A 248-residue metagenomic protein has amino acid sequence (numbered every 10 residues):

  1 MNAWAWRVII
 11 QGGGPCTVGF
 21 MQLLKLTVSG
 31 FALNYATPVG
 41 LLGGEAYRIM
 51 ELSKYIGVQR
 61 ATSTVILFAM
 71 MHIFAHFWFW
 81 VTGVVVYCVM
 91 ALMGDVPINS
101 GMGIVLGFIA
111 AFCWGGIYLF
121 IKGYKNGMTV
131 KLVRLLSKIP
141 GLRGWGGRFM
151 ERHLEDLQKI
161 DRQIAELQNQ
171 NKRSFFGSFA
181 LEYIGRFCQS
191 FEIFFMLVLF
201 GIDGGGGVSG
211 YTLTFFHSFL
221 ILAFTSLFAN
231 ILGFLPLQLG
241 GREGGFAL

Functional and structural regions predicted by a protein language model:
M1-V28, V86, G94-A229: Predominantly cytoplasmic-facing regulatory/coupling regions of multi-pass membrane proteins
A32-V39, L220-L239: Transmembrane alpha-helix interface/packing and boundary motifs in multi-pass membrane proteins, characterized by
L33-G144, Q238-L248: Transmembrane helix-loop-helix hairpins in multi-pass inner-membrane proteins
A36-V39, F74, Y183, F187 (+1 more regions): Hydrophobic/aromatic residues within the transmembrane alpha-helices of Major Facilitator Superfamily
